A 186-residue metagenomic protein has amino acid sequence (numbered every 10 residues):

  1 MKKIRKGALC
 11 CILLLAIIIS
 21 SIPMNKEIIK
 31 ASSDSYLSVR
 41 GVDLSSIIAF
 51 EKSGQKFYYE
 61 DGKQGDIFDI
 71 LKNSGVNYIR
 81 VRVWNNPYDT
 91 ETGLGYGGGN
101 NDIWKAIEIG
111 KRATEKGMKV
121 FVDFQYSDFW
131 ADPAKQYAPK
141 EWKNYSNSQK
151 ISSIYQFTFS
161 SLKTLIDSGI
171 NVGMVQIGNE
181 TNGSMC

Functional and structural regions predicted by a protein language model:
M1-I12: Bacterial N-terminal signal peptides that target proteins for export
L14-A16: Hydrophobic membrane-insertion alpha-helices, especially the h-region of bacterial N-terminal signal peptides
I18-D34: Sec-dependent signal peptide cleavage junction
S32-I70: Boundary/entry segment of secreted carbohydrate-active catalytic domains
I70-C186: Substrate-binding cleft and catalytic face of glycoside hydrolase catalytic domains, especially the flexible beta-alpha
